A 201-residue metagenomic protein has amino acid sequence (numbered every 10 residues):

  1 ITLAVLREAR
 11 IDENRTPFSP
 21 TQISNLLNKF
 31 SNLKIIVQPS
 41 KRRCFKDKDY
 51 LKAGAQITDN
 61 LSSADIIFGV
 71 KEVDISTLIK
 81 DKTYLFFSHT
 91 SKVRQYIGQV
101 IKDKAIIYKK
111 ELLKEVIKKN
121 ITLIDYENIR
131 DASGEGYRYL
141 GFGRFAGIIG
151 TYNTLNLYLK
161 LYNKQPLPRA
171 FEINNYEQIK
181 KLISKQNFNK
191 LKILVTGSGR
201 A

Functional and structural regions predicted by a protein language model:
I1-E115: An N-terminal-biased, well-structured beta-alpha scaffold segment characteristic of Rossmann-like dinucleotide-binding
T2, I75-K192, T196: Glycine/serine-rich phosphate-binding loop and adjoining beta1-alpha1 elements at the start of nucleotide-handling
L6-S40, P166-A201: Glycine-rich phosphate/diphosphate-binding loop of Rossmann-like nucleotide-binding domains
